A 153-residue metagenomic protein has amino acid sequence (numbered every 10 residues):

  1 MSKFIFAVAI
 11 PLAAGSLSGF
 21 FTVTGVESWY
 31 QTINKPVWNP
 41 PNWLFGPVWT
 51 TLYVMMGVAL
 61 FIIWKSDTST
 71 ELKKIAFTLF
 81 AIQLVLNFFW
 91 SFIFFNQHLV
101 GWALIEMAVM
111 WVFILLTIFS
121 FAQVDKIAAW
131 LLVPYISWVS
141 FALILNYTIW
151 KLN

Functional and structural regions predicted by a protein language model:
M1-F21: N-terminal signal-anchor transmembrane alpha helix
F4-A9, P47, A76-A81, L104-I105 (+1 more regions): Hydrophobic alpha-helical transmembrane segments
T24-V37, T68-S69, K151: Membrane-interface helix termini and inter-helical loops of multi-pass transporters
P40-M55, L99-M110: Membrane-interface loop-to-helix entry segments
V54-S91: Helix-adjacent hinge/juxtasegments
F77-L84, A103-T117, Y135-V139: Hydrophobic alpha-helical segments of small multi-pass membrane proteins
F94-L99, T117-A129: Membrane-helix boundary connector in multi-pass membrane proteins
L143-N153: Juxtamembrane boundary at the C-terminal end of a transmembrane helix
